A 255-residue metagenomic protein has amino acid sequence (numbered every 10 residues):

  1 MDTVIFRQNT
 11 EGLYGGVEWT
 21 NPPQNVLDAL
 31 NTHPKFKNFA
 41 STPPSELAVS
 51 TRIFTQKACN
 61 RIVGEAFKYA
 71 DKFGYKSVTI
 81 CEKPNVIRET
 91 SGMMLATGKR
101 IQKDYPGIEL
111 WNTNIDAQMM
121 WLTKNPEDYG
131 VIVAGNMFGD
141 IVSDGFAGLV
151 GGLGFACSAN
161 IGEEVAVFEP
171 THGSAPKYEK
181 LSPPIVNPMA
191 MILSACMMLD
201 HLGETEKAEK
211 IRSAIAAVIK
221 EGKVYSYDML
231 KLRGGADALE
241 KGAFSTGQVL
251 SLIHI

Functional and structural regions predicted by a protein language model:
M1-S50, F54: Flexible glycine-/small-residue-enriched beta->alpha junction loops that bind anionic phosphate/pyrophosphate groups
V4-Q8, C81, A134-N136, E169: Short beta-strand segments
N31-I115: Glycine-rich phosphate/diphosphate-binding loop of Rossmann-like nucleotide-binding domains
F73-E82, Y105-T113, E204-R212, K220-K231: Flexible, glycine/charged-enriched surface loops at secondary-structure junctions
R88-T97, T123-G130, A147, E221-Y225 (+1 more regions): Short glycine/threonine-rich loop-to-helix capping motif typified by GTGT followed within a few residues by an Asp-Pro
T90-I132, N136-I141, M229: Active-site rim loops that border cofactor/substrate pockets in soluble metabolic enzymes
M119-K223: Glycine-rich phosphate/nucleotide-binding loop
H254-I255: Conserved small/polar residues in nucleotide/adenosyl-binding loops
